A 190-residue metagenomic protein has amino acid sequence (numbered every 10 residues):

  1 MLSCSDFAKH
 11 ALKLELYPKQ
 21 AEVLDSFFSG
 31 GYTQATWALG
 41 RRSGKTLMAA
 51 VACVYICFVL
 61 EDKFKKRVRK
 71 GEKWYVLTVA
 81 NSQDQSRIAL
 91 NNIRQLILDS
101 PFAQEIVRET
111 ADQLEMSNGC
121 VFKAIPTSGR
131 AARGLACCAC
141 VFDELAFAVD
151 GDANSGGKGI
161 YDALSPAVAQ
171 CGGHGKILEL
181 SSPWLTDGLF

Functional and structural regions predicted by a protein language model:
M1-F190: Phosphate/NTP-binding elements of NTP-utilizing enzymes
